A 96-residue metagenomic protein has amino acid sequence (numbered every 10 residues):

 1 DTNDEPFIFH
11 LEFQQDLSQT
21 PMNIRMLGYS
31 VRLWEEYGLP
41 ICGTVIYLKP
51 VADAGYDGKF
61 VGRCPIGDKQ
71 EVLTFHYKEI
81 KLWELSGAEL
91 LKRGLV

Functional and structural regions predicted by a protein language model:
D1-V96: Conserved single-residue anchors adjacent to enzymatic active/cofactor-binding motifs
